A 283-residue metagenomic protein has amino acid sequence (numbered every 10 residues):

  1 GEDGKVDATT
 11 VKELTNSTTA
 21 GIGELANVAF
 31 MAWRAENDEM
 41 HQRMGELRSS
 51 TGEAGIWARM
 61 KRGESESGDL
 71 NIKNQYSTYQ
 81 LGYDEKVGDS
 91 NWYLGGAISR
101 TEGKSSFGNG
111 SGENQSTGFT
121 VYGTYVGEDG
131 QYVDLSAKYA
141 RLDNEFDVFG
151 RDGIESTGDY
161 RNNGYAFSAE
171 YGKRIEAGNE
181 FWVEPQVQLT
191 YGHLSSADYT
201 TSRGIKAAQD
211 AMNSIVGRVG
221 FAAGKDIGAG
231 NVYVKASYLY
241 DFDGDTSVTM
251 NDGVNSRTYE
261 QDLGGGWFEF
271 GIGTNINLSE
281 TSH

Functional and structural regions predicted by a protein language model:
G1, S49-T51, V87, G127 (+4 more regions): Acidic surface patches and DE-rich sequence motifs
G1-T9: Extracellular, surface-exposed repeat/solenoid domains
T10-N179, V183: Outer membrane beta-barrel translocator domains of Type V secretion systems
G21-L25, N71, Q75, K104 (+4 more regions): Solvent-exposed, glycine/polar-rich loop segments of beta-barrel outer-membrane systems
G63, R100-G103, T190-G192, S237-Y240: Short, internal active-site loops enriched in acidic
T120, T124, A177, K206-H283: Outer membrane beta-barrel transmembrane domains
V183, Q188-L194: Solvent-exposed flexible segments
